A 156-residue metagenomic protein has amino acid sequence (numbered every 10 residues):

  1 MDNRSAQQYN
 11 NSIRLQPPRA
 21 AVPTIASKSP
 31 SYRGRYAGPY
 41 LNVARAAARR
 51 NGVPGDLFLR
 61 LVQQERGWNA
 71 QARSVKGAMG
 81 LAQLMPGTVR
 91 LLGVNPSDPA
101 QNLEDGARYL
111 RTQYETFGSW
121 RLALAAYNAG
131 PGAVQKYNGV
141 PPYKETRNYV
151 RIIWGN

Functional and structural regions predicted by a protein language model:
M1-R60, N156: Cell-wall glycan-active module
G38-R45, R49, L81, P86-K136 (+1 more regions): Alpha-helical segment that forms one wall of the substrate-binding/catalytic cleft in peptidoglycan-active domains
V53-D56, K76-M79, G118: Extracytoplasmic
G67-R73, P131-Y137: Secretory-pathway/luminal and periplasmic proteins that interact with or process carbohydrate-rich
R73, G77, G155: His/Met- and acidic-residue-enriched segments that coordinate or traffic transition-metal cofactors and support
